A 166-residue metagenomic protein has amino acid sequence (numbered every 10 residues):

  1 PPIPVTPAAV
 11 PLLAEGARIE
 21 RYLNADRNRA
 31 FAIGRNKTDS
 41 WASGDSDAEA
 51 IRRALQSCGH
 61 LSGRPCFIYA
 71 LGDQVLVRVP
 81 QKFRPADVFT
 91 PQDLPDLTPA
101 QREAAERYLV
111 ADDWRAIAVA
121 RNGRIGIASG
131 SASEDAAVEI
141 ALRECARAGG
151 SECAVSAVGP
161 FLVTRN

Functional and structural regions predicted by a protein language model:
P1-N166: Secreted/extracellular ectodomain signature
